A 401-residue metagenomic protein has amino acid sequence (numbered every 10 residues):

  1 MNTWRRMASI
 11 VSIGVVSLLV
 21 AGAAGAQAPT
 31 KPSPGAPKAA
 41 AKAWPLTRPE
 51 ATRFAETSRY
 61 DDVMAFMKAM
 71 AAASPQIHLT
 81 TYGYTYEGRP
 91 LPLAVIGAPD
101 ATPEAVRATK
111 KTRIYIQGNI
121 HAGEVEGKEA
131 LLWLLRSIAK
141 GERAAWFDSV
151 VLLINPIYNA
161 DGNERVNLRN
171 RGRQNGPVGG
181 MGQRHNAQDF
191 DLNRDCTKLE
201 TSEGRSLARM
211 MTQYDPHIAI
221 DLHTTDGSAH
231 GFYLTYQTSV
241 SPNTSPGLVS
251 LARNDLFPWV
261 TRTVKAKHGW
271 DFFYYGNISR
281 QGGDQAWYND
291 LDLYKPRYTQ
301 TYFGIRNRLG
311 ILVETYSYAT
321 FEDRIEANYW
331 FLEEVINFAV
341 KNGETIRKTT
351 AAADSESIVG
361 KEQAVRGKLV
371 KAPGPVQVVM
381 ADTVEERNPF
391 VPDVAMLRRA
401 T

Functional and structural regions predicted by a protein language model:
W4-A8, A26-T401: Structured catalytic-domain cores with a bias toward divalent-metal coordination
I10-A21: Bacterial N-terminal signal peptides
